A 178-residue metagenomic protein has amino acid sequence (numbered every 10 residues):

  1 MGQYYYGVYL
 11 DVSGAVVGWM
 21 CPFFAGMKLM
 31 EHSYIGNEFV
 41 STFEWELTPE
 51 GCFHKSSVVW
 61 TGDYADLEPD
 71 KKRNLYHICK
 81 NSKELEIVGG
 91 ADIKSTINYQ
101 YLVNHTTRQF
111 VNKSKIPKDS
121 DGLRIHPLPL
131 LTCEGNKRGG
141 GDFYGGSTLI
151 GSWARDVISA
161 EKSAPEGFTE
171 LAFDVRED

Functional and structural regions predicted by a protein language model:
M1-A25: Short, extreme N-terminal segment that most often corresponds to the first beta-strand
P22-I35: Conserved, aromatic- and glycine-enriched, well-ordered alpha/beta core segments that occur as contiguous structural
H32-D178: Low-complexity intrinsically disordered segments
